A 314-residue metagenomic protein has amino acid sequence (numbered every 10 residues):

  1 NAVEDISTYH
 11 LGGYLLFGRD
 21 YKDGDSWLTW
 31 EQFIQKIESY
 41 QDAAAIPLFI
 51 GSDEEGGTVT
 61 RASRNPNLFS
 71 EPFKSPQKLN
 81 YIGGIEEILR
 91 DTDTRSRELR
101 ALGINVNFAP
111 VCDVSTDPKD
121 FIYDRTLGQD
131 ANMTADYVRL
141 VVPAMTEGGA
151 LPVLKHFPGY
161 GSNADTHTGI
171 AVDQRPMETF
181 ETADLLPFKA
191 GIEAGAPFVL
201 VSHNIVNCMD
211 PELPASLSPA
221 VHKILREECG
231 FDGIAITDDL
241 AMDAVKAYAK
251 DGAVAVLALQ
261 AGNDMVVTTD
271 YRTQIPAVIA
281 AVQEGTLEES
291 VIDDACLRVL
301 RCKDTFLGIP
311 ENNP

Functional and structural regions predicted by a protein language model:
D5-T134, H156, G161-Q174, S202-L217 (+1 more regions): Enzymes and membrane/adaptor proteins characterized by extended Gly/Ser/Thr/Asp/Glu-rich, aromatic-dotted
G12, A45-L48, I104-N105, T146-L151 (+2 more regions): Short, well-ordered coil/turn segments that N-cap beta-strands
Y137-H156, T179, A183-A196: Phosphate/pyrophosphate-binding betaalpha-module
E178-F188, A215-V221, V245-A249: A general structural motif
K223-A235: Catalytic PLP-binding core of fold-type I/II PLP enzymes
Q283-E311: Mid-to-C-terminal alpha-helical segments outside catalytic/metal-binding sites
